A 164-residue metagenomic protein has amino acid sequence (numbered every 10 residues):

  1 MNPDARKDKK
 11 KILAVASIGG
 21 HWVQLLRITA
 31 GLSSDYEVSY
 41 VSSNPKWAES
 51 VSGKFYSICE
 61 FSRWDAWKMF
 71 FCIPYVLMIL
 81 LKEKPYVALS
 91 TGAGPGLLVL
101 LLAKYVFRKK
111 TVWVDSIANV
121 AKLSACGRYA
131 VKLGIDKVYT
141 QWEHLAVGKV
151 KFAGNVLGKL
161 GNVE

Functional and structural regions predicted by a protein language model:
M1-W47, S52: N-terminal subdomain of nucleotide-sugar transferases
K10, Y86, D136: Conserved acidic residues
A14-A16, V41, S90, V114 (+1 more regions): Short hydrophobic segments within beta-strands
A16-S17, Y36-Y75, H144, A153-L160: Conserved nucleotide-sugar phosphate-binding/catalytic loop shared by glycosyltransferases and other
V23-L26, S50, L98-L101, L123-S124 (+1 more regions): Short glycine-/acidic-enriched loop or helix-start segments at secondary-structure transitions that form or flank
L77-V87, L97-V112, Y129: Glycosyltransferases and closely related glycan-assembly transferases that use nucleotide-activated donors
T91-P95: Short His-centered aromatic/hydrophobic patch
K109-E164: Active-site-proximal region of nucleotide-activated glycan assembly enzymes, centered on histidine/acidic-rich loops
